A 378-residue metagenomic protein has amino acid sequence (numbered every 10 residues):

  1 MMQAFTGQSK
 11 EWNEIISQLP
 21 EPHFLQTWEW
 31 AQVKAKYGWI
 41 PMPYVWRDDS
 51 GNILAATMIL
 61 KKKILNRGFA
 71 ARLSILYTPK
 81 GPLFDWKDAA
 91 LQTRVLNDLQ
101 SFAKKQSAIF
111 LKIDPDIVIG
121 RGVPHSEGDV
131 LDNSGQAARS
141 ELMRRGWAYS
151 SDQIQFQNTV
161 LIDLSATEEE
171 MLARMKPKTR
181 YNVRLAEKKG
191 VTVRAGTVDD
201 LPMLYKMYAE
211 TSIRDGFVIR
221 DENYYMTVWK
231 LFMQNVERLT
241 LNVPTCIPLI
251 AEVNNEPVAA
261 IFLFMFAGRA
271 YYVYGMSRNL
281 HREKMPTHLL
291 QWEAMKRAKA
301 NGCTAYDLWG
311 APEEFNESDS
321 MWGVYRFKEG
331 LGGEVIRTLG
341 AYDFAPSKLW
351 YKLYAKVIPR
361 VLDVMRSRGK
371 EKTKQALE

Functional and structural regions predicted by a protein language model:
Q3-S50, L54-G68, I117-G120, H125 (+1 more regions): A conserved beta-strand-loop-helix scaffold within acyl/acetyltransferase catalytic domains
F5, S9, K61, V118 (+4 more regions): Active-site/acyl-donor-binding loops of N-acyltransferases
W39-P41, K105-A108, C246, A300-C303: Short, high-confidence coil segments that cap the C-terminus of an alpha-helix and link into the following beta-strand
A70-S74: Active-site beta-strand-loop-beta-strand hairpin of nuclease catalytic cores that positions key catalytic residues
T78: Flexible glycine-rich active-site/ligand-binding loops centered on an Asp-His dyad
G81-R145: A gly/proline- and charged-residue-enriched helix-loop-helix capping module
R94-D98, T227-L353: Aromatic (often tryptophan-rich) hydrophobic motifs at membrane interfaces
I109-D114, R194-G196, I250, A305-L308: A structural signal for short, well-ordered beta-strand segments and their strand-loop junctions that often border
